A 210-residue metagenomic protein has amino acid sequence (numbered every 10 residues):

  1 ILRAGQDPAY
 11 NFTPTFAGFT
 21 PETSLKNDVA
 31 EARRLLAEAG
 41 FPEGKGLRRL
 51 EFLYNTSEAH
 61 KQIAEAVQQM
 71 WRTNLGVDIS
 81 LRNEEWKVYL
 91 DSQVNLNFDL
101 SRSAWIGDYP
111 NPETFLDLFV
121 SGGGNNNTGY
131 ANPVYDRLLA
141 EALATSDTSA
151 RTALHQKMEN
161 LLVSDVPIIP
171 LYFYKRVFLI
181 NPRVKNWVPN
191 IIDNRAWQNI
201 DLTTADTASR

Functional and structural regions predicted by a protein language model:
I1, A9-Y10, A39-A59, S101-A104 (+1 more regions): Bilobed periplasmic-binding protein-like "clamshell/Venus-flytrap" ligand-binding domains
I1-Q69, T73, A131, L138 (+2 more regions): Append "and occasionally in soluble cytosolic enzymes with long acidic Gly/Pro-rich linkers
D7, F19-T20, E58-K61, V88-L90 (+2 more regions): Flexible loop/turn segments at secondary-structure boundaries
A17-E31, P42-R48, S92-L96, D117-A144 (+1 more regions): Short, solvent-exposed loop/beta-turn-alpha elements that line the ligand-binding surface or hinge of extracytoplasmic
A59-A66, N95-D99, R183-V184: Short glycine/threonine-rich loop-to-helix capping motif typified by GTGT followed within a few residues by an Asp-Pro
Q62, Q68, T73-S80, K185 (+3 more regions): C-terminal amphipathic alpha-helical "assembly" element that mediates oligomerization/partner interfaces or acts as
M70-G122, L154: Periplasmic binding protein-like
